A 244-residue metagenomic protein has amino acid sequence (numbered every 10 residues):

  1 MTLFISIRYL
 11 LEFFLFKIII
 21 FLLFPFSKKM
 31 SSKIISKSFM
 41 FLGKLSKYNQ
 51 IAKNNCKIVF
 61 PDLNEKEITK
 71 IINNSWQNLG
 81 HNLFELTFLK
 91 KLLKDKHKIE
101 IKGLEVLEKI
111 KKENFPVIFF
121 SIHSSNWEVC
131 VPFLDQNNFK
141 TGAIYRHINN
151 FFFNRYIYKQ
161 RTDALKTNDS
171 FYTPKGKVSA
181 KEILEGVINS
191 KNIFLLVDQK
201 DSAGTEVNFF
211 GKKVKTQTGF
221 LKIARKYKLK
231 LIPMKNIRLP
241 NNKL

Functional and structural regions predicted by a protein language model:
M1-S121, N126, Y156-Q160: Membrane-anchoring hydrophobic helices of lipid-metabolizing enzymes
K90-L244: Soluble catalytic domains of membrane acyltransferases
